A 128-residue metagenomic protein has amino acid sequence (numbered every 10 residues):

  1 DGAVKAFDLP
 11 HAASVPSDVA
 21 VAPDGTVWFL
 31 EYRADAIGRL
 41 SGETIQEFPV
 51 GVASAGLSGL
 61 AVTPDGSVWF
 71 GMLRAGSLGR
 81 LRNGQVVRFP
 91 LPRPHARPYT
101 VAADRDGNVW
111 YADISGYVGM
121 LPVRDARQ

Functional and structural regions predicted by a protein language model:
D1-A3, L40-T44, L81-Q85, P122-A126: Short loop/turn segments that connect beta-strands within beta-propeller blades
G2, P23-G25, E43, P64-V68 (+2 more regions): Structural signal for glycine-centered tight turns and loop->strand junctions in beta-sheet-rich domains
V4-L9, I45-V50, V86-L91: A short beta-strand motif characteristic of beta-propeller blades
H11-D24, A53-D65, P94-D106, S115: Beta-rich, blade/repeat-based domains predominating in secreted/periplasmic proteins but also intracellular
V27-R33, V68-R74, V109-S115: Conserved beta-strand positions in repeat-built beta-propeller and related beta-rich domains
D35-R39, G76-R80, Y117-P122: A short loop-to-beta-strand structural motif that recurs across blades of beta-propeller domains
L40, G79-L81, V86-P94, T100-D106 (+1 more regions): C-terminal closing repeat unit and adjoining cap/tail of repeat-based domains
S58-V62, F70-A75: Loop/turn-rich, solvent-exposed surfaces of beta-rich toroidal or solenoidal domains
